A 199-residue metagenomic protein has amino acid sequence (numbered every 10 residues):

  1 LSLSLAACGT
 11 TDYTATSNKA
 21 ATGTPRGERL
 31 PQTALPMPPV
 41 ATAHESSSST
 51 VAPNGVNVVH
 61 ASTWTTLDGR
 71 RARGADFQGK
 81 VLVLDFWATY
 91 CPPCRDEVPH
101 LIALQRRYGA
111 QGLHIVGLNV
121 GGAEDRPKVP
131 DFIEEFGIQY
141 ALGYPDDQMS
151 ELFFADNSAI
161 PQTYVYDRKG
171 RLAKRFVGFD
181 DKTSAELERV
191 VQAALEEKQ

Functional and structural regions predicted by a protein language model:
L1-A61, Q199: N-terminal targeting signals for export/organelle localization
V56, A61-L82, Q105-Y108, L152-F153: A short beta-strand-turn-helix
V81-L82, L113, P161, R171: Alpha/beta-hydrolase fold active-site loops
L82-L84, V116-L118, Y164: Conserved hydrophobic packing residues within short motifs/helices of P-loop NTPase cores of ABC-family ATPases
F86-A103: Conserved redox-active cysteine motifs that mediate thiol-disulfide chemistry, especially di-cysteine Cys-X(1-2)-Cys
G112-R126, I138-D147: Thiol-based oxidoreductase modules, predominantly thioredoxin-like and allied folds used for disulfide exchange
P130-K169: Short, internal strand/loop/helix patches that form the active-site neighborhood or redox-interaction surface
Q162-Q199: Thiol-/selenol-based redox modules, centered on thioredoxin-like and closely related oxidoreductase domains
